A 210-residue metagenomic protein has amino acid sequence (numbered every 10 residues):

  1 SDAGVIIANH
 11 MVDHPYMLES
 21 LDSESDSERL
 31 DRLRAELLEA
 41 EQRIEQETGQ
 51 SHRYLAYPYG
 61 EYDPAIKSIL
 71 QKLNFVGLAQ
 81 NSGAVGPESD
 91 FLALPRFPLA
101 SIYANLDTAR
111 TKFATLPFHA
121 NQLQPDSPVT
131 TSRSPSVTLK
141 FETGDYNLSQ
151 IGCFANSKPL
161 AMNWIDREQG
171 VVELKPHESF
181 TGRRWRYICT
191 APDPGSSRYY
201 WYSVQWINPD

Functional and structural regions predicted by a protein language model:
S1-D63, E88-P95: Metal-dependent polysaccharide deacetylase catalytic core of the NodB/CE4 family, i.e., the active-site-bearing domain
G4, G49, G60, G77 (+6 more regions): Residue-identity detector for glycine
H14-L18, Q50-H52, E61-T108, T115-F118: His/Asp/Glu-enriched short active-site or ligand-binding loop at hydrolase and phosphoryl-transfer sites
Q42, Q46, Q50, Q71 (+5 more regions): Residue-identity detector for glutamine
A100-D210: Terminal accessory/targeting
